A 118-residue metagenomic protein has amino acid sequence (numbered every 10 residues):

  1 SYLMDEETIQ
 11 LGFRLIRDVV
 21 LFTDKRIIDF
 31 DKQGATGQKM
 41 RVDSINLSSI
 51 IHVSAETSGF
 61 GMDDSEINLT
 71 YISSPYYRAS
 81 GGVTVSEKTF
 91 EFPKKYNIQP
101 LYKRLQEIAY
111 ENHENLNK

Functional and structural regions predicted by a protein language model:
S1-L21, P93, P100: Anionic N-terminal interaction surfaces
D5-E6, I28, A79-V83: A generic structural signal for ordered alpha-helices
E7, L15, R26, G61 (+1 more regions): N-proximal accessory regions
L11-G37: Conserved beta-hairpin
A35-K118: Acidic, Ser/Thr- and proline-rich intrinsically disordered linker/docking segments of eukaryotic scaffolds
